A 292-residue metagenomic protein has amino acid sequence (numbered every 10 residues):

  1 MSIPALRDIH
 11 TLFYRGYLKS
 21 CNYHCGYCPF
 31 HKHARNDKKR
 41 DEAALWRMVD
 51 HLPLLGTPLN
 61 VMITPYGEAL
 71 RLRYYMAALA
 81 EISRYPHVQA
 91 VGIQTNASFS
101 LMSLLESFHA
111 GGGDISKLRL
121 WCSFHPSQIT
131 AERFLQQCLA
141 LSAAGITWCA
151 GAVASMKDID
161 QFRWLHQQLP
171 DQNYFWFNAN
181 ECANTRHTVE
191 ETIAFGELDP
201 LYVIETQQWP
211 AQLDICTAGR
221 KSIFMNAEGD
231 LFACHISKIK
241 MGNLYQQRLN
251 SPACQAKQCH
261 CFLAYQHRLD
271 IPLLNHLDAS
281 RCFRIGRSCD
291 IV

Functional and structural regions predicted by a protein language model:
S2-A44, C234-H235: Canonical Radical SAM [4Fe-4S] cluster-binding loop centered on the CxxxCxxC motif and its immediate flanking residues
T11, R47-M48, F99-A110: Alpha-helical scaffolding within the catalytic cores of extracellular/periplasmic polymer-degrading hydrolases
K32-R40, T57-L72, I82-M102, G113-R133 (+2 more regions): Core AdoMet radical
K39-M48, L274-C282: Short cysteine/histidine-rich metal-coordination sites, predominantly Zn2+-binding motifs
D41-L45, Y75, F134, F162: Aromatic/hydrophobic pocket-lining residues that form the small-molecule binding cavity in soluble enzyme cores
H51-L54, E81-P86, L104-S116, Q136-A143 (+1 more regions): Acidic (Asp/Glu)-rich catalytic clusters
V61, I129-W209: Conserved C-terminal portion of the radical SAM core fold that forms the substrate/S-adenosylmethionine-binding
T185-V292: Accessory C-terminal segments flanking Radical SAM cores
